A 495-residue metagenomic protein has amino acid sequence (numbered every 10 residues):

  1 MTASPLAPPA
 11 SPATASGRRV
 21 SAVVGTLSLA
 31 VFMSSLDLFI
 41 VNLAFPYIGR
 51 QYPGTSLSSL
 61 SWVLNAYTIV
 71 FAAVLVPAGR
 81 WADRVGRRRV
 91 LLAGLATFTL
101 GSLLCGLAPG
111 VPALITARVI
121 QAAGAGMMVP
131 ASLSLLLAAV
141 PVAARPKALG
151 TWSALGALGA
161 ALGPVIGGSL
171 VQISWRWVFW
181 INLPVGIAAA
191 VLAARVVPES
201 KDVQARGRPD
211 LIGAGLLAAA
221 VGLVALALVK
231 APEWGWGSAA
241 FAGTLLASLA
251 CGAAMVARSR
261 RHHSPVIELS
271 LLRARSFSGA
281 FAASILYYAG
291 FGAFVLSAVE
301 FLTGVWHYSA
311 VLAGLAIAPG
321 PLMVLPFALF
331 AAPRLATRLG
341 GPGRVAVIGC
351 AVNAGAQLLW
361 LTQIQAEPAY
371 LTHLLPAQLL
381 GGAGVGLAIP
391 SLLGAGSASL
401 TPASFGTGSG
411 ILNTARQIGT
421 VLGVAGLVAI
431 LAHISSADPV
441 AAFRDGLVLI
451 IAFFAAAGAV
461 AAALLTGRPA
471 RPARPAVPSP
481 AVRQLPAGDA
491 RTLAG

Functional and structural regions predicted by a protein language model:
M1-R19, V203, L464-G495: Intrinsic disorder in cytosolic terminal tails and internal cytosolic loops of multi-pass membrane transporters
T2-R195, A346, L361, L374 (+1 more regions): Transmembrane-helix bundle of Major Facilitator Superfamily
S11-T14, R18-S21, A143, A190-A218 (+5 more regions): Flexible interhelical linker loops that connect adjacent transmembrane helices in multi-pass membrane transporters
V23-L43, A239-T244, C251, H263-P472 (+1 more regions): 12-transmembrane solute porter fold
Y47-I48, L135, V196, L226 (+5 more regions): A residue-level signal for alpha-helical anchor/packing sites in multi-pass solute transporters
T55, V85-G86, V140-A143, I173-S174 (+4 more regions): Membrane-helix interface residues
R145, P184-D202, A218-K230, A247-H262 (+1 more regions): C-terminal membrane-cytosol helix-exit motif in multi-pass small-molecule transporters
A154, L158-I173, G222, L226 (+2 more regions): A gly/Pro-rich, aromatic-decorated transmembrane alpha-helix motif that marks the paired, flexible gating helices
